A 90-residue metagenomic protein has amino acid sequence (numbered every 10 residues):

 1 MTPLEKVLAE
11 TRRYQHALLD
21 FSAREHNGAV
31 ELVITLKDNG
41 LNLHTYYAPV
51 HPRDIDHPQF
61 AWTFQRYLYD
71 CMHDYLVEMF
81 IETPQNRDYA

Functional and structural regions predicted by a protein language model:
M1-E25, D54-D70, D74-E78, E82 (+1 more regions): Negatively charged, low-complexity tracts enriched in Asp/Glu with abundant Ser/Thr
V7, V30-V33, V50, V77: Extended aliphatic helical segments
A29-H44: Amphipathic beta-strand/beta-sheet edge segments enriched in Tyr/Trp
L43-R53: Short amphipathic beta-strand/extended segments with alternating polar/hydrophobic composition
